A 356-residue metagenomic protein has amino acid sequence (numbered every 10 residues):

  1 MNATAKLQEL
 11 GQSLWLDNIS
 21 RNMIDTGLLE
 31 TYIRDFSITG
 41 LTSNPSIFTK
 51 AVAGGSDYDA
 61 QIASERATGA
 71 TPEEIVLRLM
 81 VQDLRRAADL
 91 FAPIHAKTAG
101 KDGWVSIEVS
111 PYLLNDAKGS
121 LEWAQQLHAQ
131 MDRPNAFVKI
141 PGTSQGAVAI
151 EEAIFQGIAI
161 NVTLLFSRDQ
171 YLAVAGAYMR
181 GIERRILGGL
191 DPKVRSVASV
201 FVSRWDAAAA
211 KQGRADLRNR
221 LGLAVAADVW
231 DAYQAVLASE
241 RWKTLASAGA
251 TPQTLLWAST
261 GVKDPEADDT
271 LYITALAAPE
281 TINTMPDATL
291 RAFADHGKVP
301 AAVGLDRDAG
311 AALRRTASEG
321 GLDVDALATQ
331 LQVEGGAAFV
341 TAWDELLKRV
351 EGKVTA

Functional and structural regions predicted by a protein language model:
M1-G27: N- or domain-start disorder-to-order transition segments that initiate the globular core
Q12-N18, T39-S43, G103-V109, A136-I140 (+4 more regions): Hydrophobic faces of well-ordered beta-strands that scaffold small-molecule active sites in alpha/beta enzyme cores
I19-R21, S46, S110-L114, P141-Q145 (+3 more regions): Active-site beta-loop-alpha junctions enriched in small/polar residues
M23, D116-E122, I140-I154, S167-M179: Active-site-adjacent beta->alpha loops and helix N-cap segments on the catalytic face of soluble alpha/beta enzymes
L29, V81-A92, L121-H128, I150 (+6 more regions): Generic structural signal for well-ordered alpha-helices, preferentially at hydrophobic/aromatic core positions
S43, I47-A149: Active-site beta->alpha loop and helix N-cap motifs at the rims of alpha/beta catalytic domains
I150, I158-A288: Catalytic alpha/beta core domains of metabolic enzymes, predominantly
G249-V354: Flexible, acidic glycine-rich loops studded with aromatic residues
